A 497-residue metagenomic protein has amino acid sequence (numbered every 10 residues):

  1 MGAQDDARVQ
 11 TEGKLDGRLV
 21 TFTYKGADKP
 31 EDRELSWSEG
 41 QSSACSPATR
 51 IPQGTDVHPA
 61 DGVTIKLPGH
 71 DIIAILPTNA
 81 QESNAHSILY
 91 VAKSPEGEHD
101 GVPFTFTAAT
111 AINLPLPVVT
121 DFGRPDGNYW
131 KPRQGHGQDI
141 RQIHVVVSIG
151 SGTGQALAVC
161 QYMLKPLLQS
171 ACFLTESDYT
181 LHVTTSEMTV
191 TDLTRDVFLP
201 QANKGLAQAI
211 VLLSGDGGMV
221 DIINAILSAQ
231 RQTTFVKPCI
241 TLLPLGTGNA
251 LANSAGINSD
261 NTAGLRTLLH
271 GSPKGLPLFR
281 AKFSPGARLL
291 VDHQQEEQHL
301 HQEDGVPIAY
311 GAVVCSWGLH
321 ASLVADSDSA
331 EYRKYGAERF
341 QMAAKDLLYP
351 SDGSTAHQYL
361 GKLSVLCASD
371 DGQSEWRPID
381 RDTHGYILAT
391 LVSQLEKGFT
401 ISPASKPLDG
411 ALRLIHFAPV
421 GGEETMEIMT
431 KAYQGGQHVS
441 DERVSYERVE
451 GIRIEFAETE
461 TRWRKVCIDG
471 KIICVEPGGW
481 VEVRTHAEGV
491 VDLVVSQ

Functional and structural regions predicted by a protein language model:
M1-I210, V220, N224-T234: ATP/NTP phosphate-donor binding region
Q4-D5, T49-R50, L268-G271, A343-L363 (+3 more regions): Catalytic phosphate-donor-binding core of small-molecule kinases
S94-F104, A108-I112, L116-G123, E450 (+1 more regions): Generic C-terminus detector
G217-I223, A250-L251: Short glycine/serine/threonine-rich phosphate/pyrophosphate-binding segments that cradle anionic phosphate groups
R231-A389: Catalytic core of DAGKc-family lipid kinases
I308-C315, A321-S322, G385-T390, R413-H416 (+3 more regions): Short hydrophobic-aromatic micro-motifs
V324, G398-S402, T425-I428, V494-S496: Short conserved micro-motifs at the rims of enzyme active sites and ligand-binding pockets
L388-F399: Phosphate-binding core of ATP-grasp and ATP-grasp-like enzymes
